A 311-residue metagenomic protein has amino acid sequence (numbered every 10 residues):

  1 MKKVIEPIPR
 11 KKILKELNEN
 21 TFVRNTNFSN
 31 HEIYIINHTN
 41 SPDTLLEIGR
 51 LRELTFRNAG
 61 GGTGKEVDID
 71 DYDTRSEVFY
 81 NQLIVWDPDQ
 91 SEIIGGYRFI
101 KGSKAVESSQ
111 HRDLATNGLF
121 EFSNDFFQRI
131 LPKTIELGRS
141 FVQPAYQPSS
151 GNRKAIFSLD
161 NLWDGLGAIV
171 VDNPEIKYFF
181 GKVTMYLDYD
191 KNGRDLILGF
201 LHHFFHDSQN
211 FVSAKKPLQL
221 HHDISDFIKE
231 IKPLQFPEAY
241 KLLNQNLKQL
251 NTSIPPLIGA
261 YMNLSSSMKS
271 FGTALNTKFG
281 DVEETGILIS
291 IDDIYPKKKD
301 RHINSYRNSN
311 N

Functional and structural regions predicted by a protein language model:
M1-T39: Conserved N-terminal entry element of GNAT/NAT acetyltransferase domains
N25-D71, Q82-R98: Short amphipathic alpha-helix that is part of the acyltransferase structural core
N37-N40, D87-D89, R98-K104, R139-F141 (+3 more regions): Short, flexible loop/turn elements at secondary-structure junctions
G61-D70, S76-Q82, Q110-F126: Short acidic (Asp/Glu) patches
V67-D73, T273-K278: Short, solvent-exposed loop/turn elements at beta->coil junctions and helix N-caps that rim active or binding pockets
D73-I84, E107, M268-K269, G280-T285: A short helix-loop-beta-strand connector motif used in the catalytic cores of GNAT acetyltransferases and, in some
K104-S266: Acyl-donor binding region in acyl/amide transferases
I156, K269-S305: C-terminal/domain-terminus segments
